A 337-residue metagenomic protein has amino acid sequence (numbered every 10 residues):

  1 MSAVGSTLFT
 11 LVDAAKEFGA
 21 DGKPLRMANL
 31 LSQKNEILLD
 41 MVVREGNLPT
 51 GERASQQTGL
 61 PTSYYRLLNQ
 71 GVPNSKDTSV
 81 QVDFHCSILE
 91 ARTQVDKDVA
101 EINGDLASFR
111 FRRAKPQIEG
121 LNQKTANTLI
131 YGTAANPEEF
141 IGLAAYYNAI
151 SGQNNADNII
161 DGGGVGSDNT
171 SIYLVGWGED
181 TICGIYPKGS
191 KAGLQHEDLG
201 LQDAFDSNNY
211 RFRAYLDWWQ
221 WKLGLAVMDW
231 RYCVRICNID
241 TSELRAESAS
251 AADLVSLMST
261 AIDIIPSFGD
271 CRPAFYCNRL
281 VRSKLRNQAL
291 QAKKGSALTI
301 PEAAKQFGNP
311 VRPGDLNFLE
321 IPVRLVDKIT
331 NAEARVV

Functional and structural regions predicted by a protein language model:
S2-L39, G51-S55, S75-V337: Core alpha/beta structural scaffold of self-assembling particle/tube/pore-forming proteins
V43-N74: N-terminal, Lys/Arg-enriched amphipathic/low-complexity engagement segments that precede the first folded domain
